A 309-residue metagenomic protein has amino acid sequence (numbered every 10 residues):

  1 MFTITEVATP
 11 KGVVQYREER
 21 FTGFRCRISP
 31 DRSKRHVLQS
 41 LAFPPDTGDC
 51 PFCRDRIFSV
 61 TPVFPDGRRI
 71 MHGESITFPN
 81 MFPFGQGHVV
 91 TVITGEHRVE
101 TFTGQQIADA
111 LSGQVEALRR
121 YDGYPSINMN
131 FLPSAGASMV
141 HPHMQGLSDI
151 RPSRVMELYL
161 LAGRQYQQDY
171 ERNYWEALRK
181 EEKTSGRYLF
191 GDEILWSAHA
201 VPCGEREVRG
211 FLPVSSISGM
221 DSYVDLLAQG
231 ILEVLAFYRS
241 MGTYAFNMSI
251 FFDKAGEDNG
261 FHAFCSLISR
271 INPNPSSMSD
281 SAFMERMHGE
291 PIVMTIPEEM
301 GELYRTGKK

Functional and structural regions predicted by a protein language model:
M1-M139, L147-S222, L232-K309: Active-site microenvironments that recognize anionic phosphate/pyrophosphate groups
H143: Catalytic-core segment of enzymes that process non-peptidic bonds
D225: Long, positively charged binding patches that form subdomain-scale interaction surfaces for polyanionic ligands
